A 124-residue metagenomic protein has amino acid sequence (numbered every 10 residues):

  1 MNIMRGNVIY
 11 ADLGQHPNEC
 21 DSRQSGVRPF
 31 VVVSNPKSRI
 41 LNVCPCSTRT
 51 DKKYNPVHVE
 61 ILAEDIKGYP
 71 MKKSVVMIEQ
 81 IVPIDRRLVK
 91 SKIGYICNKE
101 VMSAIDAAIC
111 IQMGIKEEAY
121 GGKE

Functional and structural regions predicted by a protein language model:
M1, E64-E124: C-terminal terminal-subdomain/extension
G14-N18: Short, charged beta-turn/beta-strand-edge "cap" motif at the junction between a beta-strand and an adjacent loop
E19-V27, V32-D65: Compact nucleic-acid interaction/catalytic patches
